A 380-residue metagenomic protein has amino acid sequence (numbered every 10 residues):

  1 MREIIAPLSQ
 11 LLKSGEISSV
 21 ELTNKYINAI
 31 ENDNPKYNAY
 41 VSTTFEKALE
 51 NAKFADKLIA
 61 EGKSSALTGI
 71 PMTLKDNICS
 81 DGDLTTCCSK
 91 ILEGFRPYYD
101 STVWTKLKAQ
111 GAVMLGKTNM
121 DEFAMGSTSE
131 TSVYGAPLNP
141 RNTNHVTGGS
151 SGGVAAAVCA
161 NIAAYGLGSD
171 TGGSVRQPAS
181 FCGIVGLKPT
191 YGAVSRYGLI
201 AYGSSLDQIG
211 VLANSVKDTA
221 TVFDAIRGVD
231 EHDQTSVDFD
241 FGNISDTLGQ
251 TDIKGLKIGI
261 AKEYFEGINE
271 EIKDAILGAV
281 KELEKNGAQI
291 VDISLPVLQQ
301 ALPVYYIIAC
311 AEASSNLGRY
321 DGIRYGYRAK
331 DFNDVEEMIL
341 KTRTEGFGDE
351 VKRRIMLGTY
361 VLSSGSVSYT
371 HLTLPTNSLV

Functional and structural regions predicted by a protein language model:
M1-E50, K285-G287, Y360, S364-G365: An N-terminal boundary/leader segment
S19-N24, K53-D56, I244-D246, I268-S294 (+3 more regions): Acyltransferase
D33, A66-V103, Q110: Enzymes and membrane/adaptor proteins characterized by extended Gly/Ser/Thr/Asp/Glu-rich, aromatic-dotted
A55-I70, G249-G259: Immediate post-signal peptide segment of exported/extracytoplasmic ligand-binding proteins
D100-V229: Short glycine/serine-rich loop segments
K188-D274, A279, E336-K341: A short helix-breaking turn/cap at a secondary-structure junction
I226-G228, E263, L357-Y369: Amphipathic alpha-helix from the class-I
T370-T376: Conserved small/polar residues in nucleotide/adenosyl-binding loops
